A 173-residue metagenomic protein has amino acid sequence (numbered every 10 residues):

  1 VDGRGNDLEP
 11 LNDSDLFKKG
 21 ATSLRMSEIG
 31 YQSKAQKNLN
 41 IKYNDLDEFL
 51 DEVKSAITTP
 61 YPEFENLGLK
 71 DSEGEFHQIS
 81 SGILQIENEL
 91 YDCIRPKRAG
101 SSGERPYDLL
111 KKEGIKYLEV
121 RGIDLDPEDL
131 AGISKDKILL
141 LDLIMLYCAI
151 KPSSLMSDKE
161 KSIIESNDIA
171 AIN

Functional and structural regions predicted by a protein language model:
V1-L109: Loop-rich catalytic cores of soluble enzymes, especially ATP-dependent carboxylate-amine ligases and other
K111-E113, L118-N173: Substrate-recognition/cap regions that form aromatic- and gly/pro-loop-enriched pockets for small-molecule ligands
